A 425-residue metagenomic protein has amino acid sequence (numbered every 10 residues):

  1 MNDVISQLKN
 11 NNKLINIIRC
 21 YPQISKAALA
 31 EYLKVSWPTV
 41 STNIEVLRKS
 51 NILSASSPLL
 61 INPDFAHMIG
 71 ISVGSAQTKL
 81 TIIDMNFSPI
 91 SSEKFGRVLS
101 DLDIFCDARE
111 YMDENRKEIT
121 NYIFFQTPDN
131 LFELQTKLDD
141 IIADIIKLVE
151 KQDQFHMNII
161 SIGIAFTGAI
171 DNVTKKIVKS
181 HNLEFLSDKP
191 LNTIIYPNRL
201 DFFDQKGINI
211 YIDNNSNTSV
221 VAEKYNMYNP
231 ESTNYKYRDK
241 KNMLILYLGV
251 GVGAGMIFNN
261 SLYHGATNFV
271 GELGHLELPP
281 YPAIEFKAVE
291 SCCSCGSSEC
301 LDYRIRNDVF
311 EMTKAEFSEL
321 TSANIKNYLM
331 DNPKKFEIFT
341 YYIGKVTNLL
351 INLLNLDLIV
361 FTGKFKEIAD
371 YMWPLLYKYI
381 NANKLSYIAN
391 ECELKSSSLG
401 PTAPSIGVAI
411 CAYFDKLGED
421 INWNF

Functional and structural regions predicted by a protein language model:
M1-A55, L60-I160, V173, L200-I208 (+3 more regions): ATP-binding/phosphotransfer module of carbohydrate and carboxylate kinases, centering on a glycine-rich
M68-S72, I159-G163, M243-Y247, G253-G255: Short glycine-aspartate micro-motif
P89, I177, L262-Y263: Hydrophobic "anchor" residues
G96-L99, Q126-D129, F185-L186, G265 (+1 more regions): A short acidic/small-residue loop/turn micro-motif
S161-L191: Gly/Ser/Thr-rich active-site cleft segment
N215: Active-site glycine-centered loops adjacent to acidic/histidine catalytic or metal-binding residues that shape
Y228-L301: Glycine-rich phosphate-binding loop of actin/hexokinase-like ATP-binding domains
